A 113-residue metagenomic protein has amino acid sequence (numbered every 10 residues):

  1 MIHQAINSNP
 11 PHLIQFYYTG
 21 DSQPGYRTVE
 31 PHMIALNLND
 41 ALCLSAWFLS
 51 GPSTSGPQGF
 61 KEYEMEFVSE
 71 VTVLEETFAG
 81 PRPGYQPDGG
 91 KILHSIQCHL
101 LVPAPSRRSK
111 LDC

Functional and structural regions predicted by a protein language model:
M1-C113: Core beta-strand-centered patch of the WYL/Sm-like small regulatory domain
